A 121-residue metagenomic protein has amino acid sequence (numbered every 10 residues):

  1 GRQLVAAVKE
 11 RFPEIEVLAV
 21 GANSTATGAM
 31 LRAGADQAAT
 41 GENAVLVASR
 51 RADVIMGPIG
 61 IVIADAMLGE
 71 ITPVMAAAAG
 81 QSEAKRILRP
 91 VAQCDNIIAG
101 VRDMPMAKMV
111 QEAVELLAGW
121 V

Functional and structural regions predicted by a protein language model:
R2-G57, I61-V121: A cross-family phosphate/adenosyl-ligand binding-site feature
